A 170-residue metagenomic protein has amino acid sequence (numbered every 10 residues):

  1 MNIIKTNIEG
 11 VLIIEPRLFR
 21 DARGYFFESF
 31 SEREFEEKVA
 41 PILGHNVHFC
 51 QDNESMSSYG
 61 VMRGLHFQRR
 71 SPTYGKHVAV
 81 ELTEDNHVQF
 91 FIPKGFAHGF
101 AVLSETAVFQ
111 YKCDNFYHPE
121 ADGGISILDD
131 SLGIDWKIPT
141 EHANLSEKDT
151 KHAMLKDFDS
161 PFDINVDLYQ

Functional and structural regions predicted by a protein language model:
M1-V88, S104-T106, C113-D122, S126-Q170: Non-catalytic, conserved peripheral segments adjacent to functional cores
Y59-G60, P93-G95: Tight coil/turn sites that cap or link beta-strands
T73, F90-I92, H98: Short tryptophan-centered beta-strand motifs in secreted/extracellular beta-sheet-rich domains of glycan-recognition
V78, G95-F96: Short, hydrophobic/aromatic alpha-helical segments in well-folded domains
A101: Short loop/helix-cap segments at secondary-structure boundaries that form the rim of catalytic
